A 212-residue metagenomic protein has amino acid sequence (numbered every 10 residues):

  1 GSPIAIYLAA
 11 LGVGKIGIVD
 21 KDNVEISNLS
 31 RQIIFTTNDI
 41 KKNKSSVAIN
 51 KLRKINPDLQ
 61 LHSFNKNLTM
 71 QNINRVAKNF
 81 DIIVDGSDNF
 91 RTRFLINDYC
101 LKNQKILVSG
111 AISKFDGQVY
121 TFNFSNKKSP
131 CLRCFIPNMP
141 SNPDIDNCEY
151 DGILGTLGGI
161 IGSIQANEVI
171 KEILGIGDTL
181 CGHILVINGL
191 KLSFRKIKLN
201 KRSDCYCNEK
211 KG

Functional and structural regions predicted by a protein language model:
G1-G212: Adenine nucleotide-associated cytosolic modules
